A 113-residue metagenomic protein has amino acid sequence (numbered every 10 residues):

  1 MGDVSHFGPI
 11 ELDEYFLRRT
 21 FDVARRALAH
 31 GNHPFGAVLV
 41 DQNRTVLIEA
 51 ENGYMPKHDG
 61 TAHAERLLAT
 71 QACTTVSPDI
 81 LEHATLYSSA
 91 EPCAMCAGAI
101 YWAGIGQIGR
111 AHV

Functional and structural regions predicted by a protein language model:
M1, N43-E49: Glycine/serine-rich loop-strand microenvironments at binding/catalytic pocket rims
G2-F7: Conserved N-terminal entry element of GNAT/NAT acetyltransferase domains
G8-N32: Short, basic/aromatic recognition patches
T20, A24-A27, A37, I48 (+2 more regions): Small-residue (primarily alanine) positions within well-ordered alpha-helices, especially packing/interaction faces
H30-P34, L81-H83: Short secondary-structure junction motifs
F35-R44: Short beta-strand scaffold segments in enzyme catalytic cores
I48-H112: Zn2+-dependent cytidine deaminase-like catalytic core
